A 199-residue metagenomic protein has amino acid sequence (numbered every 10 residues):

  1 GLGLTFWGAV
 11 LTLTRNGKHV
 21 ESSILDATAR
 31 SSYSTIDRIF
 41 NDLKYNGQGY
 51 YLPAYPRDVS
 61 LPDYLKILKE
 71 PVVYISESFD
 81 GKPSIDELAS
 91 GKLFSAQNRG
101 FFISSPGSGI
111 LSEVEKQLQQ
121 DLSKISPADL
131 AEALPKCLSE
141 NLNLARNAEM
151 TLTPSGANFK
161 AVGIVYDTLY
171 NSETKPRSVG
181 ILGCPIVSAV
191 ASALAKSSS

Functional and structural regions predicted by a protein language model:
L2-E113: N-terminal topogenic membrane-targeting module
L65-A193: Structured extramembrane domains adjacent to transmembrane segments
